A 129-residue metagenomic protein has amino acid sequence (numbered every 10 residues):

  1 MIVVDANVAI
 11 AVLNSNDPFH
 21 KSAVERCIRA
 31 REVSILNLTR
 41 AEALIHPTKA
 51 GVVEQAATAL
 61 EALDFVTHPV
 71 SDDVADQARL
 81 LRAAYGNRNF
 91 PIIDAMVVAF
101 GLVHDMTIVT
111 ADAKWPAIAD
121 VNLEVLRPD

Functional and structural regions predicted by a protein language model:
M1, V98, L102-D129: Acidic, PIN/NYN-like endoribonuclease modules and their adjacent C-terminal/linker elements
M1-I35, I45-T58, D129: Short, well-structured N-terminal submotif of metal-dependent ribonuclease cores
I2, E32-S34, L63-H68, T107: Short loop->beta-strand "edge-of-pocket" segments that line small-molecule binding or catalytic clefts across diverse
A6, N37, I93-A95: Conserved glycosyltransferase catalytic-site signature
A9-I10, R40-A43, W115-P116: A generic structural signal for short hydrophobic patches within well-formed alpha-helices
H20, R40, V53, A75-A78: A general structural signal for well-ordered alpha-helical segments in protein cores
R29, E61-L63, A119-V121: Short, structured coil segments at secondary-structure junctions
V66-A111: Active-site neighborhoods of divalent-metal-dependent phosphate/nucleic-acid chemistry enzymes
